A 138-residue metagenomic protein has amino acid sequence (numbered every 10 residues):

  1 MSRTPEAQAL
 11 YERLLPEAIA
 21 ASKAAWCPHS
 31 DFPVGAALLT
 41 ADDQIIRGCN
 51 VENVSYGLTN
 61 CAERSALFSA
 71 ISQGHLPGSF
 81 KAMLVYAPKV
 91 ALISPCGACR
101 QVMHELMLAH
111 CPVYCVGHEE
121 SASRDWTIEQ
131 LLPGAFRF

Functional and structural regions predicted by a protein language model:
S2-A24, G78-F138: C-terminal binding/interaction regions
E17-A20, A62-A70: Short, well-ordered amphipathic alpha-helical segments that serve as non-catalytic structural scaffolds within diverse
W26-H29: Short Gly/Pro-enriched turn/cap motifs at secondary-structure boundaries
D31-T40: Short beta-strand scaffold segments in enzyme catalytic cores
T40-D42, H118-E119: Short acidic-glycine loop/turn motifs at beta-strand connectors
N50-S65: Compact, glycine-rich, soluble single-domain proteins
I71-S79: Phosphate/pyrophosphate-binding loops at sites that engage ATP/ADP/AMP, CoA/4′-phosphopantetheine, polyphosphate
